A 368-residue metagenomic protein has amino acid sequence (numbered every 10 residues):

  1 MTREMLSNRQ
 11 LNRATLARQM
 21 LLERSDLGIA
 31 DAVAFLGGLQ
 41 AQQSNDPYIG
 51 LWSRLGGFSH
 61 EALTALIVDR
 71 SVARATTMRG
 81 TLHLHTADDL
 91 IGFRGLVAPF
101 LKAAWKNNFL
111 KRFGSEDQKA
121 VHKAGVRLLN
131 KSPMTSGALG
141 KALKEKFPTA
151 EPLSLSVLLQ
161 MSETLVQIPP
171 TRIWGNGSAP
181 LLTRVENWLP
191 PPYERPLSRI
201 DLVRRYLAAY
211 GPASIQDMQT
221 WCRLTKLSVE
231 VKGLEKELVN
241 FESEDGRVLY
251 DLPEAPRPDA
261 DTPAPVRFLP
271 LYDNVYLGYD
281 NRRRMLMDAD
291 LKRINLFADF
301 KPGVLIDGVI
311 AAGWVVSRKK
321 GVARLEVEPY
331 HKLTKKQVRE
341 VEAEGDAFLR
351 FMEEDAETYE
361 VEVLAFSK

Functional and structural regions predicted by a protein language model:
M1-Y276, D280-R282, D288-K368: Long, low-complexity intrinsically disordered regions
